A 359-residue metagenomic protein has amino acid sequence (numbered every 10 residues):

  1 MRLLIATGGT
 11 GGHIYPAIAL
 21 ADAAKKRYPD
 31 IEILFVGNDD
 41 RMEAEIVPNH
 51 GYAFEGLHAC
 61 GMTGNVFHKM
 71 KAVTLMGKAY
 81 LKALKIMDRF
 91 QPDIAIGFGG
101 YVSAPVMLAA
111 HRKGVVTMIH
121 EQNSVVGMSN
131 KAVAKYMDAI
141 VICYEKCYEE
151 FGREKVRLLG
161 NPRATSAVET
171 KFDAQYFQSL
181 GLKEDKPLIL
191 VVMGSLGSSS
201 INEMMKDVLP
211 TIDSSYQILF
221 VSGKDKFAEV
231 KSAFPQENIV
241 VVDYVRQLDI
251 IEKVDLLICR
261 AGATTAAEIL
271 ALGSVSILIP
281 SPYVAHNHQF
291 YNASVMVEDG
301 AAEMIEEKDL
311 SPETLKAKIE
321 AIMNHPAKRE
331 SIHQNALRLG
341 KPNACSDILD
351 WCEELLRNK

Functional and structural regions predicted by a protein language model:
L3-G8, D30-L75, L159, E306-K308: Conserved nucleotide-sugar phosphate-binding/catalytic loop shared by glycosyltransferases and other
E32, M42, H111-F172: Active-site-proximal region of nucleotide-activated glycan assembly enzymes, centered on histidine/acidic-rich loops
R41, I46, H50, V168 (+5 more regions): Donor-nucleotide binding loops and adjacent catalytic segments primarily of GT-B fold Leloir glycosyltransferases
M62-I94: An amphipathic, basic-hydrophobic alpha-helix
L84-I96, V102-M118, K131-A139: Glycosyltransferases and closely related glycan-assembly transferases that use nucleotide-activated donors
P92-I94, V240, E252-A267, S274-V275: Acidic donor-binding loop of glycosyltransferase active sites
Q178, K328-P342: A short, well-ordered alpha-helix in the C-terminal region of glycosyltransferases
K341-K359: C-terminal alpha-helical cap of glycosyltransferases
